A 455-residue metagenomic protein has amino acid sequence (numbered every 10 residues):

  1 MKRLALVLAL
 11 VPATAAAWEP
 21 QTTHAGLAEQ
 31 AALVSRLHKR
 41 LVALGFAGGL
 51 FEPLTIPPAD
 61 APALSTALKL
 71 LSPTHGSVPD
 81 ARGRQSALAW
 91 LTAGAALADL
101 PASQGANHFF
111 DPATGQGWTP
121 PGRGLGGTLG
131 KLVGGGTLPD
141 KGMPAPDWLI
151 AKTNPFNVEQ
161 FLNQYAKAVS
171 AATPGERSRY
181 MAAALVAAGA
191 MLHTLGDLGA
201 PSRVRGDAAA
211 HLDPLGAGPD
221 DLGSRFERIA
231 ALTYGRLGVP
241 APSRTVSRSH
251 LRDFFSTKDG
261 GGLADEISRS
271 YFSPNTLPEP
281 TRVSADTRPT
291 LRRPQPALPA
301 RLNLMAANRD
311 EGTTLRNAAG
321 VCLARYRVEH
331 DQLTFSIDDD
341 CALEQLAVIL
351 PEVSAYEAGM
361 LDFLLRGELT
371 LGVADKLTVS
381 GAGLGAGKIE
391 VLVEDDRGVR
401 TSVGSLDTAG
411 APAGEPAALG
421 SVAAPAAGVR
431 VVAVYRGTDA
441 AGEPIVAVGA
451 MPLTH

Functional and structural regions predicted by a protein language model:
M1-V7: Sec-dependent signal peptide recognition, specifically the positively charged N-region followed immediately by
P12-T14: N-terminal signal peptide c-region/cleavage motif recognized by signal peptidases
A16-A190, T194-D197, P201-A347, V379-H455: N-terminal, motif-rich segments that launch catalysis or mediate targeting to/interaction with membranes, typified by
M360, L364: Phosphate/ATP-binding catalytic cores across multiple sugar-kinase/actin-like superfamilies, primarily ASKHA
L365-D375: Short, compositionally biased P/S/T/A/G/V-rich stretches that sit at domain boundaries
